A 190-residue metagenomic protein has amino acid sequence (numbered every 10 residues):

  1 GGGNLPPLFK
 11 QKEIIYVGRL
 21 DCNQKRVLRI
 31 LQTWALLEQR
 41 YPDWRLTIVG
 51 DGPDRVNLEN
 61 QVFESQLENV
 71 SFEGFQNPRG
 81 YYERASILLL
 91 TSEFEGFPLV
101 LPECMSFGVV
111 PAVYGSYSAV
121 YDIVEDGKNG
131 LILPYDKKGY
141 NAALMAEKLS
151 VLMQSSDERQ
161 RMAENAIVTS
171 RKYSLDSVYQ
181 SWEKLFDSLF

Functional and structural regions predicted by a protein language model:
K12, D21-L36, P53-E59: A conserved mid-protein helix/loop that constitutes part of the nucleotide-sugar donor-binding site
V56-F75: Nucleotide-activated donor-binding/catalytic signature segment of Leloir-type glycosyltransferases, i.e., the conserved
F75-Q76, Y81-A85: Short alpha-helical donor nucleotide-sugar binding micro-motif in glycosyltransferases
R79, P98, P102-S106, Y121-D122 (+1 more regions): Short alpha-helical segment that forms part of, or immediately flanks, the ligand-binding pocket in carbohydrate-active
E93: Aromatic "clamp/platform" in nucleotide-sugar-dependent glycosyltransferases that forms part of the donor/acceptor
V110-Y114, A119, V124: Short hydrophobic beta-strand element within catalytic cores of glycosyltransferases and related nucleotide-activated
Y121-S150, D157: Change "using UDP/GDP/dTDP sugars" to "using nucleotide sugars
V151, E158-K172, S181-K184: A short, well-ordered alpha-helix in the C-terminal region of glycosyltransferases
